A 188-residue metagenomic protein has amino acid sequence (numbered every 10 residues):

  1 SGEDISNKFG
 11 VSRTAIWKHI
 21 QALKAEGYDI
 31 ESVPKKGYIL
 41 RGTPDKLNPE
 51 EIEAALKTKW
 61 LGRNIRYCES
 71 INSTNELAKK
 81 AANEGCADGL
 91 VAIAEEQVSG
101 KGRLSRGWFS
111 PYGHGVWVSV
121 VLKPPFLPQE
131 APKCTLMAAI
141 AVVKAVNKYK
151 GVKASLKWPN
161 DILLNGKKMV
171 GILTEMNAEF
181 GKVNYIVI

Functional and structural regions predicted by a protein language model:
S1-K148, K168-V170, M176-A178: N-terminal lobe of the biotin/lipoate ligase/transferase fold
Y38, I162-L163, V183: Hydrophobic residues embedded in beta-strands of well-ordered beta-sheets
A94, N160, I188: Active-site flanking residues adjacent to catalytic metal/cofactor-binding acidic residues
V118-V120, A154-L156, T174, I188: Preference for bulky hydrophobic residues occupying beta-strand positions in well-ordered beta-sheet regions
K153-G166, G171: Catalytic palm active-site di-aspartate
G181-I188: Short, acidic (Asp/Glu-rich) active-site segment that either coordinates a divalent metal cofactor
